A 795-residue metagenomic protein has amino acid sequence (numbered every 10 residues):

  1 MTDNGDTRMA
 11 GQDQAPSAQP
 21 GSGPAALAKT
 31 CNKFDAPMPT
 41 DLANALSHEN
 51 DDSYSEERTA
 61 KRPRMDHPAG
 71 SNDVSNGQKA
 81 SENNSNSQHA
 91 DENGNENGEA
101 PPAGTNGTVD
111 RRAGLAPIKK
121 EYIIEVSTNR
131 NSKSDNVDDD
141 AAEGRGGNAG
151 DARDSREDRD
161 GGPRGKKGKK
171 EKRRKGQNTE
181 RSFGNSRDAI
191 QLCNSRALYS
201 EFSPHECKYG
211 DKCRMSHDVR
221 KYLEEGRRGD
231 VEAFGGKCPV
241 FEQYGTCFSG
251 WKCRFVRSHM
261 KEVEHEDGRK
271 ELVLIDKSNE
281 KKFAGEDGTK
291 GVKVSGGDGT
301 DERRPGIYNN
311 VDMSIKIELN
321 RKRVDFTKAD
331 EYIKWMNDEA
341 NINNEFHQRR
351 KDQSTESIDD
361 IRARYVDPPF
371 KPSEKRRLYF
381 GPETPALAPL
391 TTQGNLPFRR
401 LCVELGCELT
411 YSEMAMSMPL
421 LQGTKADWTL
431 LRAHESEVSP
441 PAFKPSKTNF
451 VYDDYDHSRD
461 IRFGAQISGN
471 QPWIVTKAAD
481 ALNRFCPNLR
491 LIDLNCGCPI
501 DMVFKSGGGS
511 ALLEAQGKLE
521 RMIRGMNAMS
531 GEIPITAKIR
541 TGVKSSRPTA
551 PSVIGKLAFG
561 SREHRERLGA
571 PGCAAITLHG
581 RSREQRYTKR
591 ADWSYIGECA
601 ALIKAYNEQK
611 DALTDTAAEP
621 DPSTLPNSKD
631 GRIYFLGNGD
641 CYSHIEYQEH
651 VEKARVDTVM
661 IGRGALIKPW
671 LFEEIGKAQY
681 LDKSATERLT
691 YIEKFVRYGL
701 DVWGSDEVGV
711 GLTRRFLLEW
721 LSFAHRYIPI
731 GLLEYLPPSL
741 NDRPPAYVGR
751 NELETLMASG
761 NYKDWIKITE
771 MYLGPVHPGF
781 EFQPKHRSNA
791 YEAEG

Functional and structural regions predicted by a protein language model:
T2-R321: Cys/His Zn-binding finger modules involved in RNA regulation
S258-E266, E413-P419, C496-P499, A570-S582 (+2 more regions): Glycine-rich phosphate-binding active-site loops on the catalytic face of alpha/beta enzymes
M313-K316, R321-I361, E435-M529, I533-P534 (+2 more regions): Active-site beta->alpha loop and helix N-cap motifs at the rims of alpha/beta catalytic domains
D359-R376, T392-A481, N751-L753: Glycine-rich, positively charged N-terminal anion/phosphate-binding segment
P385-P389, T410-S412, F463-I467, I492-L494 (+5 more regions): Hydrophobic faces of well-ordered beta-strands that scaffold small-molecule active sites in alpha/beta enzyme cores
L396-R400, P472-C486, K544-K556, L613-I661 (+1 more regions): Catalytic cores of alpha/beta
K425, R432, R586-T588, Y595 (+3 more regions): C-terminal helical cap(s) of enzyme catalytic domains, especially alpha/beta-barrels
D480-S506, Q516-G631: Alpha/beta enzyme core
